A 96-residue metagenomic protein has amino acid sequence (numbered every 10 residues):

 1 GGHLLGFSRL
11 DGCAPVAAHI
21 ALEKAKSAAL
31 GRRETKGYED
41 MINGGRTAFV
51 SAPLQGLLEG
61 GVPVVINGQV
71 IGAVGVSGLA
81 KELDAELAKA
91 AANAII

Functional and structural regions predicted by a protein language model:
G1-I96: Flexible, solvent-exposed loop/hinge segments and secondary-structure transition points
